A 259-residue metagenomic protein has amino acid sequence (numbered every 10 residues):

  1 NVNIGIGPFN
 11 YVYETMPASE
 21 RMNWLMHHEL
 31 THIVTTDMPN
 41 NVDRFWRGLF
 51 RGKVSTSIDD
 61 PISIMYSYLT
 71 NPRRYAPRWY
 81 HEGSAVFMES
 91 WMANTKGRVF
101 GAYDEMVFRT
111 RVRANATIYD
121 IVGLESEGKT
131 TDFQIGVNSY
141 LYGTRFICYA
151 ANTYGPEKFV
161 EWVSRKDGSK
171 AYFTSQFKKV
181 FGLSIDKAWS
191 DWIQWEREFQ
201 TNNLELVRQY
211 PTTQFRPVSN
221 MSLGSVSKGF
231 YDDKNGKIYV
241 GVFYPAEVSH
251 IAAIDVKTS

Functional and structural regions predicted by a protein language model:
N1-N71, P77, D132: Juxtacatalytic substrate-recognition/specificity segment
F9, N40-N41, M92-N94, D167 (+1 more regions): Short, solvent-exposed loop/turn segments at secondary-structure junctions
E29-R47, S84, S90-D104: Catalytic Zn2+-binding segment of zinc metalloproteases
P72-R98, F108-L183: Active-site-proximal alpha-helical
E105-A114, T213-P217: Amphipathic alpha-helical surface "interface" segments used for docking/oligomerization or membrane association within
F133-V137, E161-S259: Beta/coil-rich, acidic/histidine-enriched accessory regions frequently appended to metallopeptidases
